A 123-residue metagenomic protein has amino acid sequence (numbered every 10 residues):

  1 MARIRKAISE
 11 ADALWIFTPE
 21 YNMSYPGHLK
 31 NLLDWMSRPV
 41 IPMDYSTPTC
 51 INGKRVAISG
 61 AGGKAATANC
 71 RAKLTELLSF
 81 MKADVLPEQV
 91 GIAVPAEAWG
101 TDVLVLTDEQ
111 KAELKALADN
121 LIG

Functional and structural regions predicted by a protein language model:
A2-M81: Helix-loop-strand module that forms the ligand-binding subsite of alpha/beta enzymes
D84-G123: Glycine-rich phosphate/pyrophosphate-binding loop and the adjoining helix
